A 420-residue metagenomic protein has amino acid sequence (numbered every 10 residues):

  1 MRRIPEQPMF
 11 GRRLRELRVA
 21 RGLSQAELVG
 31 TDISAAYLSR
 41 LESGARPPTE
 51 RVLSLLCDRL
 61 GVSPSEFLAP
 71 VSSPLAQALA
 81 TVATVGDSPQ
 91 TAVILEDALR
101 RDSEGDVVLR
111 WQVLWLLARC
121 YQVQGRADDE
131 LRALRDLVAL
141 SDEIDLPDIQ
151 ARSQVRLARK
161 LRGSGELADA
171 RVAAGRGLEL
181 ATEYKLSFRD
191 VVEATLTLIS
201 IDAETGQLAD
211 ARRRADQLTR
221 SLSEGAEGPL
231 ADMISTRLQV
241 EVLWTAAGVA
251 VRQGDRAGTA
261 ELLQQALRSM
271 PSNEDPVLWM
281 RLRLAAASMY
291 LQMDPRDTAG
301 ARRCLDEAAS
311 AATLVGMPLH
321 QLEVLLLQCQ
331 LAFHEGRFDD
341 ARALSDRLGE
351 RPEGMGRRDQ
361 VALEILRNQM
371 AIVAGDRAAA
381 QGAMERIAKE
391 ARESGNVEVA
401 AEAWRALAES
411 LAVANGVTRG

Functional and structural regions predicted by a protein language model:
M1-A20: A short, Lys/Arg-rich alpha-helix, primarily the initiator
V19-R40: Short alpha-helical DNA-recognition segment
T49-E66, N415: DNA major-groove recognition helix of helix-turn-helix/homeodomain DNA-binding modules
G61-Q77: Short C-terminal boundary/hinge segments that cap the last helix of small helical domains
L68-S72, G105-Q112, D145-R156, K185-T197 (+6 more regions): Alpha-solenoid helical repeat architecture
A83-A98, Q122-D136, G165-E179, E204-R220 (+4 more regions): Helix-turn-helix repeat elements of alpha-solenoid scaffolds
E96-S103, R135-D142, G175-L186, R213-L230 (+4 more regions): Amphipathic alpha-helical segments of tetratricopeptide repeats
